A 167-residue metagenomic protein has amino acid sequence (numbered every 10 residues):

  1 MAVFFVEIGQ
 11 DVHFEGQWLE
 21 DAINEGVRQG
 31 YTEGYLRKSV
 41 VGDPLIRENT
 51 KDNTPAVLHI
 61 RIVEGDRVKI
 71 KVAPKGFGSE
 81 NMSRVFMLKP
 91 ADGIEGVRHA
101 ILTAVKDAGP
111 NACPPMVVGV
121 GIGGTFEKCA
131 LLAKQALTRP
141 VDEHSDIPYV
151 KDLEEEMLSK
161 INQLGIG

Functional and structural regions predicted by a protein language model:
M1: N-terminal glycine-rich anion-binding loops that anchor highly charged ligand groups
F4-V120, T125-G167: Non-transmembrane, aqueous-exposed alpha-helical and coiled segments at domain scale
